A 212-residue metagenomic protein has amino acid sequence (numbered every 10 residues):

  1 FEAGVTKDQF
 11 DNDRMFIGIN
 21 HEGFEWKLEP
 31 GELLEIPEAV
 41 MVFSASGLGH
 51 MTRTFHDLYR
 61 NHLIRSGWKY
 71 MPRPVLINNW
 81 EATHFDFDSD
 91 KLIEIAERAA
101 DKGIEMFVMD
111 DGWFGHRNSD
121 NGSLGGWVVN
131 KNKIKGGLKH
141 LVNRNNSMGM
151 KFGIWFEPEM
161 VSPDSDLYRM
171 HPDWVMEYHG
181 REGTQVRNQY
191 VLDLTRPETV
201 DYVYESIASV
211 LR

Functional and structural regions predicted by a protein language model:
F1-Y59: N-terminal accessory beta-strand-rich subdomains and adjacent acidic, glycine-rich linkers that precede catalytic cores
G31, I77, F107, N145 (+2 more regions): Conserved, mostly hydrophobic/aromatic
I36, R73-N79, E105-M109, F152-F156: Hydrophobic faces of well-ordered beta-strands that scaffold small-molecule active sites in alpha/beta enzyme cores
F55-V75: Long, charged amphipathic helices and adjacent flexible linkers at domain junctions
P72-P74, E81-F85, P158-R212: Active-site-adjacent "subsite" loops/lids of carbohydrate-active enzymes
K91-F114: Catalytic domains of carbohydrate-active enzymes, especially glycoside hydrolases
L92-E97, L138-V142, I207-A208: Generic structural signal for well-ordered alpha-helices, preferentially at hydrophobic/aromatic core positions
F114-R169: Acidic/aromatic-lined carbohydrate-recognition and catalytic surfaces of CAZymes acting on diverse glycans
